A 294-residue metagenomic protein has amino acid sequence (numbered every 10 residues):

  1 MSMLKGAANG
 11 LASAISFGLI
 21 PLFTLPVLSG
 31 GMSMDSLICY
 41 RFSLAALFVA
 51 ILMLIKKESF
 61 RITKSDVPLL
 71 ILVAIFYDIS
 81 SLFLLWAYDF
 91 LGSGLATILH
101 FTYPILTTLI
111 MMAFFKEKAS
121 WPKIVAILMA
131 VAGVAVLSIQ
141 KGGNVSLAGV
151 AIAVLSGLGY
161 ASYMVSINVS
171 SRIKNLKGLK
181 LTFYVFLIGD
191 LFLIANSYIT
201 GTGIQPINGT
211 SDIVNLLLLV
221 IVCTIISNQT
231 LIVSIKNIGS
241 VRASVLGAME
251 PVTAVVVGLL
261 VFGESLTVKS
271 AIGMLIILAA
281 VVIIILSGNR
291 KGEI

Functional and structural regions predicted by a protein language model:
M1-S36, Y40, I75, I79 (+3 more regions): Glycine-/small-residue-enriched transmembrane alpha-helix faces in small-molecule transporters and effluxers
S2-A7, G31-C39, I62-P68, I139-G159 (+2 more regions): Juxtamembrane helix-entry segments on the extracytoplasmic side of multipass membrane proteins
A8, A14-I15, Y40, A96-T102 (+2 more regions): Helix-helix packing/entry segments at the starts of transmembrane helices
S16, P21, L52-A96, H100 (+2 more regions): Specific transmembrane alpha-helical segments of multi-pass solute transporters/efflux pumps, especially DMT/EamA
S29-I79, L106-T107, G159-S166, T182-G201 (+3 more regions): Transmembrane alpha-helices of multi-pass small-molecule transport proteins
S36-I38, F42-L44, F76-Y77, L85-K118 (+3 more regions): Specific alpha-helical transmembrane segments that line the substrate/conduction pathway and gating interfaces
A45-T63, V131-V145, I188-D212, V256-L260 (+2 more regions): Membrane-interface helix-cap regions at the ends of transmembrane helices in multi-pass membrane proteins
V49, I71, I110, A119-I139 (+3 more regions): Hydrophobic transmembrane alpha-helices of multi-pass small-molecule transport proteins
